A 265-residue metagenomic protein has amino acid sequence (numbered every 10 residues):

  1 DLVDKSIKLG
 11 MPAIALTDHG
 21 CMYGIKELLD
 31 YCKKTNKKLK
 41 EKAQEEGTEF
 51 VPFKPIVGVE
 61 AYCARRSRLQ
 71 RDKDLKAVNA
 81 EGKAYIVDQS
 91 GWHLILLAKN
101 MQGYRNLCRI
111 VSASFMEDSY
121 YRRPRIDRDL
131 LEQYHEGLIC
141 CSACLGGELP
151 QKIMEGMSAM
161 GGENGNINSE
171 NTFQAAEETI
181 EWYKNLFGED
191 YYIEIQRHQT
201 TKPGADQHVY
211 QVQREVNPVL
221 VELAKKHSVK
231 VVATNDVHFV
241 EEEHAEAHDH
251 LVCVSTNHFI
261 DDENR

Functional and structural regions predicted by a protein language model:
D1-R265: Phosphodiester-processing cores and adjacent nucleic acid-binding clamps
